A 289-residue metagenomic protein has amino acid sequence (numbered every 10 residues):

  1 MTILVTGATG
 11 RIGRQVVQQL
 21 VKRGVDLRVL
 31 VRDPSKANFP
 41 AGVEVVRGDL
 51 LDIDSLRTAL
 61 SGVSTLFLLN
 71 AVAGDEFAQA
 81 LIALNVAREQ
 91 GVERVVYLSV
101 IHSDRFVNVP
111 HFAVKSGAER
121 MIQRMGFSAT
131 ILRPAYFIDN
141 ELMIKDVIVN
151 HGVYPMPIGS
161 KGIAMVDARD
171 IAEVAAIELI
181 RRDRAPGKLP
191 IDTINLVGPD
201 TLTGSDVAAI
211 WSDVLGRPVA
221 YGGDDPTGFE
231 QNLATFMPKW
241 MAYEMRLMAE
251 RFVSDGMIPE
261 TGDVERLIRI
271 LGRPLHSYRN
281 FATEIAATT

Functional and structural regions predicted by a protein language model:
T2-A41, L51-D54, S61-V63, V72-D75 (+8 more regions): Oxidoreductase cofactor-interface core, primarily capturing Rossmann-like NAD(P)-dependent enzymes
E44: Acyl-donor (CoA/ACP) binding surface of acyl/acetyltransferases
R47, G223: Conserved residues in the N-terminal Rossmann fold of short-chain dehydrogenase/reductase
R57-L60, A282: A generic alpha-helix structural signal
G187-L189, T227-T289: A hydrophobic C-terminal alpha-helical subdomain
